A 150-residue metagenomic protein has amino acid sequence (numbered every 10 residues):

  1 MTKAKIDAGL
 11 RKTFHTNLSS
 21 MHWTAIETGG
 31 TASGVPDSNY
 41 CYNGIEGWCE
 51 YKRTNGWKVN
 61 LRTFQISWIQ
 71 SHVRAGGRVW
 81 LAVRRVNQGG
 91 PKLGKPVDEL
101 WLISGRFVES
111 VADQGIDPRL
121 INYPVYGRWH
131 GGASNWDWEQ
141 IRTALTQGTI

Functional and structural regions predicted by a protein language model:
M1-G29, Q147-I150: Acidic-basic catalytic patches of nuclease active cores, encompassing PD-(D/E)XK and other metal-cofactor nuclease
L18, A25-E27, Y42, S110-P124: Ferredoxin-like alpha/beta domains used as RNA- or RNAP-binding modules
S19, Q70-R74: Anion (oxyanion) recognition and catalysis
G34: Beta-rich catalytic cores
S38-Y40, I45-N55: Conserved catalytic cores of phosphodiester-cleaving nucleases, focusing on short active-site segments
N55-I66: Active-site-adjacent loop/helix micro-motif of nuclease/hydrolase catalytic cores
V73-V108: Nucleic-acid nuclease catalytic cores
L120-I150: Charged phosphate-binding loop/patch that engages nucleotide di/tri-phosphates or the phosphate backbone of nucleic
